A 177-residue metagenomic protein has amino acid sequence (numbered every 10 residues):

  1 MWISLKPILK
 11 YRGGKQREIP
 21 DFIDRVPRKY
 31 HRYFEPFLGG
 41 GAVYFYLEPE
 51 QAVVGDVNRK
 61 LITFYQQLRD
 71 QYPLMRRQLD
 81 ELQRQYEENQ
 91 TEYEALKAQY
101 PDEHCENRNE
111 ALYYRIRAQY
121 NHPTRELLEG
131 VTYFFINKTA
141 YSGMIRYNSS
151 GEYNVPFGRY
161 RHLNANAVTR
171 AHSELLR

Functional and structural regions predicted by a protein language model:
M1-F37, A42-V43, L47: S-adenosyl-L-methionine
E50-R177: Class I S-adenosyl-L-methionine-dependent methyltransferase module
